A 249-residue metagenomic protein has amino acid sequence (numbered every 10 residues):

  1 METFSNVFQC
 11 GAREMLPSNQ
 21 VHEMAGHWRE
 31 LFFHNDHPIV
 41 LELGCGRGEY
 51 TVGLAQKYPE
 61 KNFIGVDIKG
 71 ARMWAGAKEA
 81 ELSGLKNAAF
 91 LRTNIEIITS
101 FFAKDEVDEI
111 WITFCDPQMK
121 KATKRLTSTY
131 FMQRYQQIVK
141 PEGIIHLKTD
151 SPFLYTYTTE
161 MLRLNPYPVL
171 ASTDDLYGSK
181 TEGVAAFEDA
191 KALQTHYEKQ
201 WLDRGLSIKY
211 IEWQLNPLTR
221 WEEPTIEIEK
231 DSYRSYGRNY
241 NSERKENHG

Functional and structural regions predicted by a protein language model:
M1-N35, T173-G249: SAM/dcSAM-binding transferase cores
G44-G46: Class I SAM-dependent methyltransferase "Motif I" SAM/SAH-binding loop
K69: Conserved SAM/SAH-binding beta-strand->alpha-helix loop
A77-K104: S-adenosyl-L-methionine
T127-P141: A short glycine-rich, Lys/Arg-flanked "PGG" loop and its adjoining helix->strand segment in the class I
M132-Q133, T158-L176: Conserved Class I S-adenosyl-L-methionine
E142-T149: Conserved beta-strand signature within the Rossmann-like core of class I S-adenosyl-L-methionine
